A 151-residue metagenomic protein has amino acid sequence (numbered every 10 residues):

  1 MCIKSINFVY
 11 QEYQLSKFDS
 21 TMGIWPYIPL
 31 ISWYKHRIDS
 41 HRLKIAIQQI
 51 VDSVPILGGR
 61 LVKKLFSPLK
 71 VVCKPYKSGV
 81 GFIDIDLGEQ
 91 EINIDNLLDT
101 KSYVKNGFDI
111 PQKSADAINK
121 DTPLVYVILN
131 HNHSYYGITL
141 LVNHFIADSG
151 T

Functional and structural regions predicted by a protein language model:
M1-T151: Non-catalytic N-terminal regions of enzymes
